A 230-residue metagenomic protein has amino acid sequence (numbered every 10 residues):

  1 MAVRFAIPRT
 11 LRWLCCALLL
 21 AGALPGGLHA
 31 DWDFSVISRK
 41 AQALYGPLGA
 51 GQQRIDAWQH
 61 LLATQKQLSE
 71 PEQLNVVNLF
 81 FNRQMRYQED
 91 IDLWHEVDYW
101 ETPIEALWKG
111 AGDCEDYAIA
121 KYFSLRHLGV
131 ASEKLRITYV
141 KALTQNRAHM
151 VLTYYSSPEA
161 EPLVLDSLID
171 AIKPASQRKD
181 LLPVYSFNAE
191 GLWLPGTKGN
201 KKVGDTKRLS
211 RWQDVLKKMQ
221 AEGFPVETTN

Functional and structural regions predicted by a protein language model:
A2-C15: Bacterial N-terminal signal peptides that target proteins for export
A6, A23-P25: Intrinsic disorder/low-complexity segments in short proteins, especially the signal peptide and propeptide regions
W13-A23: Bacterial N-terminal signal peptides
G27-N230: A structural boundary/capping signal
